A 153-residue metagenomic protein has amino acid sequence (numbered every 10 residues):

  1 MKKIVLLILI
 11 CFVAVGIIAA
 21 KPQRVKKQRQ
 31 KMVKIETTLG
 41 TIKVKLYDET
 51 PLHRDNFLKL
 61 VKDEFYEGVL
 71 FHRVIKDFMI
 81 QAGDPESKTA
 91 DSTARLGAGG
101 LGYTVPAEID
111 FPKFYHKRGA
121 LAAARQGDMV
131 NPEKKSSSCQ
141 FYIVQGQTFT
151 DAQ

Functional and structural regions predicted by a protein language model:
M1-I4: Positively charged n-region of N-terminal signal peptides that target proteins for export
L6-L9, L60: Generic leucine side-chain signal with a strong bias for well-ordered alpha-helical environments
L9-I18: Hydrophobic h-region of N-terminal signal peptides that target proteins for export in Gram-negative bacteria
I17-Q153: Cyclophilin-like peptidyl-prolyl cis-trans isomerases
